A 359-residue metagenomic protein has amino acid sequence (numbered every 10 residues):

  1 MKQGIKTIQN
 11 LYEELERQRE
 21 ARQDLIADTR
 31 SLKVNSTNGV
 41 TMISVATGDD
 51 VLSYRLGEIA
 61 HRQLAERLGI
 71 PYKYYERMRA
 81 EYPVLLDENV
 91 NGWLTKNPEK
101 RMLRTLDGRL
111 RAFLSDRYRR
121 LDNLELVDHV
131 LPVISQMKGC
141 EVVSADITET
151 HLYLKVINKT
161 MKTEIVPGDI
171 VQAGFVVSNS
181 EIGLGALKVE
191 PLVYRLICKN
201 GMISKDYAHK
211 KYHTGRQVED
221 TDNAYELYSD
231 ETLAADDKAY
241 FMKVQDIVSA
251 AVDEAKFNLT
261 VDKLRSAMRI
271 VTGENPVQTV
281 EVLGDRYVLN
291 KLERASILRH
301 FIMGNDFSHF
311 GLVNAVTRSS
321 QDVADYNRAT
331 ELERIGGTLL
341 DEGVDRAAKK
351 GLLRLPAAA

Functional and structural regions predicted by a protein language model:
M1-E88, S144, T148, K159-A359: Intrinsically disordered, low-complexity regions enriched in serine/threonine
D49, R111, S115, G139-E141 (+1 more regions): Sparse, context-dependent recognition of short Cys/His-centered cofactor- or disulfide-binding micro-motifs
V51, R55, F113-L121: Generic amphipathic alpha-helical segments used as scaffolds and interaction surfaces in large, multi-domain proteins
L94-R117: A short, surface-exposed helix-loop junction/capping segment
D116-E141: Amphipathic alpha-helical segments
H151: Extracellular structured ligand-interaction cores
